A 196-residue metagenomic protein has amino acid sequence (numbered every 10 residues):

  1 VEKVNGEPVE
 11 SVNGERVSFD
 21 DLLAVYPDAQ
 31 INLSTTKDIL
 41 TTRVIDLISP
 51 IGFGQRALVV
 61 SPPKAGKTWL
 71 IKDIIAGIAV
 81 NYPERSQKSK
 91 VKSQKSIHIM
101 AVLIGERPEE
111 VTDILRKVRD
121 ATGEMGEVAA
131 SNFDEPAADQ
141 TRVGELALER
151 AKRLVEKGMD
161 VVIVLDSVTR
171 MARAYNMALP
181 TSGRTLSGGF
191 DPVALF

Functional and structural regions predicted by a protein language model:
V1-S18: Interdomain "pre-motor" coupling segment immediately N-terminal to P-loop NTPase/helicase cores
V4, I104, V168: Short loop/turn motifs enriched for small/polar and acidic residues
G6, V59, K152: Residue-level marker of positions within ordered structural domains that often coincide with functionally constrained
E7-E10, A65, R170: Short beta-strands and strand-coil junctions in structured, solvent-facing domains, enriched
V9-G14, I31-L33, L40, E156: Active-site phosphate-binding and catalytic loops of NTP-dependent enzymes
D21-S86, K92-G144: Phosphate-binding glycine-rich loops and their immediate beta-loop-alpha structural context
V111, V118-G123, E127-A129, A137-F196: Conserved P-loop NTPase nucleotide-binding/switch module
